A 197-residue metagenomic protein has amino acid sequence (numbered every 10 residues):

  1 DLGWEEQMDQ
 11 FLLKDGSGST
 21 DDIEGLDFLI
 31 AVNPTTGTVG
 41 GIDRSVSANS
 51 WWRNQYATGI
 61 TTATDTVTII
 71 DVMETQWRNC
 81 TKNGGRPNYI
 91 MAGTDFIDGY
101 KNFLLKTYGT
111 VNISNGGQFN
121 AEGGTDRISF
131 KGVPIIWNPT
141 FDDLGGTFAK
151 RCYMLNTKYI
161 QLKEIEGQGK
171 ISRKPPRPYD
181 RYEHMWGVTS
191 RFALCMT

Functional and structural regions predicted by a protein language model:
E5-L13: Sec-exported extracytoplasmic/periplasmic mature domains
G18, I23-R78, G85-R86, I97-T197: Sequence/fold signature of self-assembling virion shell proteins
P87-M91: Hydrophobic beta-strand segments of well-ordered beta-sheets in folded domains
T94: Residues immediately flanking
